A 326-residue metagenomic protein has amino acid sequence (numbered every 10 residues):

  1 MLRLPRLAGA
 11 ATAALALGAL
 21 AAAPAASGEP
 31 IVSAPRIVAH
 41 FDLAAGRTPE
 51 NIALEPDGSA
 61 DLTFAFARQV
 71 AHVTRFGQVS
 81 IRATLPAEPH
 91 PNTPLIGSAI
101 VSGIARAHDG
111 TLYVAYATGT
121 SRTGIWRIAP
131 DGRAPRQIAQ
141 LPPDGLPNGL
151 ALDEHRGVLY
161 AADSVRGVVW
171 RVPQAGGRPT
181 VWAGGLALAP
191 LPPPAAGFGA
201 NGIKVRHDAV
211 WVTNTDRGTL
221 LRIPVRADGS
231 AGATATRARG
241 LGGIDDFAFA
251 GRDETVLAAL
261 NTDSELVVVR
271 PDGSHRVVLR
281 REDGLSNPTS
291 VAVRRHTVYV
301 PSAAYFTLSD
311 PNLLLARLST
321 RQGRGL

Functional and structural regions predicted by a protein language model:
M1-E29: Secretory targeting and sorting signals
E29-R47: A short helix->beta-strand "capping" segment at the edge of beta-propeller domains
P35-F41, V79-A87, R136-Q140, P179-L186 (+3 more regions): Beta-propeller fold detector
L43-A60, E88-L112, Y116, L141-L159 (+5 more regions): Beta-rich, blade/repeat-based domains predominating in secreted/periplasmic proteins but also intracellular
A65, A117-G119, S164-V165, Q174 (+3 more regions): Short loop/turn segments immediately following the C-termini of beta-strands
Q69-A71, G124-W126, V168-R171, T219-L221 (+2 more regions): A short loop-to-beta-strand structural motif that recurs across blades of beta-propeller domains
V73-Q78, I128-R133, P173-G177, P224-G229 (+2 more regions): Short loop/turn segments that connect beta-strands within beta-propeller blades
R122-E154: Asp-box/WD-like beta-propeller blade repeats and closely related beta-sheet repeat scaffolds
